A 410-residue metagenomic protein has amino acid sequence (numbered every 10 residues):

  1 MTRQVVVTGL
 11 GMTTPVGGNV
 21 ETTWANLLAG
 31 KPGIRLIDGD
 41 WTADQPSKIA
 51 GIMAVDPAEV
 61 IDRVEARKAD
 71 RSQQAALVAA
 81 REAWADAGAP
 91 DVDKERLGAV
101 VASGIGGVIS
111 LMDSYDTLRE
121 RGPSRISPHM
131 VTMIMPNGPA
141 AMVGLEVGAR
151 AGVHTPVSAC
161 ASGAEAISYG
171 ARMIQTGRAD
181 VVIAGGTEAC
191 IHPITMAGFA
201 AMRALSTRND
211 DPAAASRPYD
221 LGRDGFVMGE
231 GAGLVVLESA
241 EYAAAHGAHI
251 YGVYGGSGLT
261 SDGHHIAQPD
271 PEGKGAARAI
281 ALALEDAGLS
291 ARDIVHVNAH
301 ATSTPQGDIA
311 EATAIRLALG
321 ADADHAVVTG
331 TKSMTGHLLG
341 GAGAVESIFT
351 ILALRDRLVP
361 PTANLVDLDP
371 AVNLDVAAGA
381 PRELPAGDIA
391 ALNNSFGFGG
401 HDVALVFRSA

Functional and structural regions predicted by a protein language model:
M1-E65, E241-V253, I348-T362, V403 (+1 more regions): ACP-dependent fatty acid/polyketide chain-elongation machinery
M1-T2, A87-A102, Y115-H129, L145-V153 (+7 more regions): Structural signature of cysteine-dependent C-C bond-forming condensing enzymes
M1-T2, L36-W84, G106-Y169, R178 (+3 more regions): Conserved catalytic cysteine-centered active-site region of acyl-thioester-dependent Claisen-condensing enzymes
Q4-T8, K31-L36, D210-A287, V295-H296: Condensing-enzyme catalytic core mediating Claisen C-C bond formation in acyl metabolism
G9, L27, A80, A99 (+11 more regions): Conserved small-residue
T14-P15, G104-I105, A159, T302-T304 (+2 more regions): Glycine-rich phosphate/pyrophosphate-binding beta-alpha loops
G17-G18, S110-D113, H192-G198, H264-A267 (+3 more regions): Short acidic, glycine/serine/threonine-rich loops at helix termini
H264-G273, T302-L319, L338-V345: Short glycine/threonine-rich loop-to-helix capping motif typified by GTGT followed within a few residues by an Asp-Pro
